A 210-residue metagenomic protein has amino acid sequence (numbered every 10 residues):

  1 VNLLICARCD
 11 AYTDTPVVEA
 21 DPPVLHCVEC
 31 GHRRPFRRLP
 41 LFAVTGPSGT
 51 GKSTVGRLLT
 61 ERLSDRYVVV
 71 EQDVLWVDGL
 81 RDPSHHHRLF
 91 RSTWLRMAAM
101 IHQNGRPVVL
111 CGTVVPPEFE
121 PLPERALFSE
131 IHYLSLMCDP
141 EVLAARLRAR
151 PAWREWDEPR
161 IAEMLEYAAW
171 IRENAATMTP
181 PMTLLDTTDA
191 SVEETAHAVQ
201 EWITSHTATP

Functional and structural regions predicted by a protein language model:
C6-C9, C27-C30: Short cysteine-rich clusters marking metal-coordination/redox-active sites
D10-T13, R34: Cys/His-rich microdomains that often coordinate metals
G49: Walker A (P-loop) phosphate-binding loop of P-loop NTPases
K52: Conserved lysine of the Walker
G56-A99: Conserved substrate/cofactor phosphate-moiety recognition/catalytic segment in nucleotide-dependent phosphotransferases
H86-I131, M137: Glycine-rich phosphate-binding loop used to anchor ATP phosphates in small-molecule kinases, encompassing both
L127-A149, L185: Conserved phosphate-donor/acceptor-positioning beta-strand/loop module used by diverse small-molecule
W153-A198, P210: Small-molecule kinase domains that catalyze NTP-dependent phosphoryl transfer to phosphate-bearing small molecules
